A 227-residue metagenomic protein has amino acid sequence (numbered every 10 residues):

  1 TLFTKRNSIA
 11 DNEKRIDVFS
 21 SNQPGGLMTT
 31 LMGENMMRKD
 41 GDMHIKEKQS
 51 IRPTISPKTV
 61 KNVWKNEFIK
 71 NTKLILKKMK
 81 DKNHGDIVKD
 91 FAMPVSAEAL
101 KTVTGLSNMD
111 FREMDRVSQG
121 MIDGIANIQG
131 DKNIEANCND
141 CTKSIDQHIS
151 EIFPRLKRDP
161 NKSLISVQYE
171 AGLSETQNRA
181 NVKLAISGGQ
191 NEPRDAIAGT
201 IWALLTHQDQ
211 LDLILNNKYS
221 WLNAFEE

Functional and structural regions predicted by a protein language model:
T1-E227: Cytochrome P450
